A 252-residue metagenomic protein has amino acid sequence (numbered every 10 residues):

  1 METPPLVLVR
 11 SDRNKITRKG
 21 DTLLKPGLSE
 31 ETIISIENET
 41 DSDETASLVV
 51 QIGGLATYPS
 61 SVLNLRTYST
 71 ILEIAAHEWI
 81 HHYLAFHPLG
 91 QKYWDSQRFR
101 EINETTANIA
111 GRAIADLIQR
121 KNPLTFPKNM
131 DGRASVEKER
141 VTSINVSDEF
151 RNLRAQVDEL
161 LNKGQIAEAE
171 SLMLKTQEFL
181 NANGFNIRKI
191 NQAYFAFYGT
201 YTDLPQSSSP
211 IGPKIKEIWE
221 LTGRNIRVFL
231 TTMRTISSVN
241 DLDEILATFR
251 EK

Functional and structural regions predicted by a protein language model:
M1-R133: Acidic/His-rich structured neighborhood in mature extracellular/periplasmic domains
K138-K252: Pan-zinc metallopeptidase signature
